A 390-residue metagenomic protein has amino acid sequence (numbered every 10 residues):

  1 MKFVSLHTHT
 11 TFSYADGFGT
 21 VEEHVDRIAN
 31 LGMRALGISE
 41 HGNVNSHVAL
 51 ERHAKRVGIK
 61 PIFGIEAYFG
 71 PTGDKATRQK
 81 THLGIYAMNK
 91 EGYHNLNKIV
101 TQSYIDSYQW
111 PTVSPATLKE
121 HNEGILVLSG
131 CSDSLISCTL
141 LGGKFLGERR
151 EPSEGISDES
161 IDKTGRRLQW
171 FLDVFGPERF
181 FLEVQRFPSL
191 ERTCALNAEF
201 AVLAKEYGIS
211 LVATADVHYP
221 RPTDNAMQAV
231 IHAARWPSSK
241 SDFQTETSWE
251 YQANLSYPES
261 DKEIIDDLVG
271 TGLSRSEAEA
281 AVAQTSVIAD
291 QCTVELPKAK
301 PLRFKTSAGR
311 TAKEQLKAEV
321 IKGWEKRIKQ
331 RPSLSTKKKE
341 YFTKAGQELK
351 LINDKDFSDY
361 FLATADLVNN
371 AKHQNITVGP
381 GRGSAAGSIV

Functional and structural regions predicted by a protein language model:
M1-A35, H41-F187, T193-Y207, N225-I231 (+2 more regions): Extended substrate/RNA-proximal surfaces in nucleic-acid metabolism proteins
M1-K2, I136-S137, K144-G147, V269-S384: Non-catalytic structural connector segments
V4, G37, Y86, A213 (+2 more regions): Short conserved micro-motifs on helix faces and helix-strand junctions that flank and scaffold key functional residues
G19, S39, A385, I389: Gly/Ser/Thr-rich beta-alpha loop segments that engage phosphate groups in nucleotides
I38-V44, V184-R192, Y219, R303-G309 (+3 more regions): Conserved short loop/turn motifs at secondary-structure junctions
H41, A67, A215-V217, L302 (+1 more regions): Residue-level "edge-of-site" marker
K60-D74, Q79-H82, I209-V212, V217-D224 (+1 more regions): Phosphate/diphosphate-binding loops
G92, G130, V212-R221, I376-V390: Conserved phosphate/anionic-ligand binding catalytic regions in large, soluble enzymes, centered on
